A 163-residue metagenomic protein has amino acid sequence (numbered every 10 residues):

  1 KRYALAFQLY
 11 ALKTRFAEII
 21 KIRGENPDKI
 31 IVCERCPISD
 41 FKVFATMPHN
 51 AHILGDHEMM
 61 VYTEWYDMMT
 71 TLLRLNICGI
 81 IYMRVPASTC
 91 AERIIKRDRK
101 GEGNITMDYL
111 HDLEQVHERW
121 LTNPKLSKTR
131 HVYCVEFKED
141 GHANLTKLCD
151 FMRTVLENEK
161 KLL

Functional and structural regions predicted by a protein language model:
K1-E64: ATP-dependent small-molecule kinase phosphotransfer cores that center on conserved nucleotide phosphate-binding segments
F16, I20, D67-T70, E118-T122: Generic structural signal for well-ordered alpha-helical scaffold segments
K21-N26, T71-N76, L126: Conserved catalytic network of the ASCE P-loop NTPase/AAA+ motor domain
D28-K29, I77, T129-V132: A generic structural signal for alpha->beta connector loops
C33, G79-I81, Y133-V135: Hydrophobic/aromatic beta-strand patches that form the interior of the parallel beta-sheet core in alpha/beta enzyme
C36-P37, P86, K138: Anionic group-transfer/hydrolysis microenvironments
F41-V116: A glycine- and Lys/Arg-enriched "phosphate-lid" helix/loop adjacent to the NTP-binding pocket of small-molecule kinases
A91-L163: NTP-dependent small-molecule kinase module
